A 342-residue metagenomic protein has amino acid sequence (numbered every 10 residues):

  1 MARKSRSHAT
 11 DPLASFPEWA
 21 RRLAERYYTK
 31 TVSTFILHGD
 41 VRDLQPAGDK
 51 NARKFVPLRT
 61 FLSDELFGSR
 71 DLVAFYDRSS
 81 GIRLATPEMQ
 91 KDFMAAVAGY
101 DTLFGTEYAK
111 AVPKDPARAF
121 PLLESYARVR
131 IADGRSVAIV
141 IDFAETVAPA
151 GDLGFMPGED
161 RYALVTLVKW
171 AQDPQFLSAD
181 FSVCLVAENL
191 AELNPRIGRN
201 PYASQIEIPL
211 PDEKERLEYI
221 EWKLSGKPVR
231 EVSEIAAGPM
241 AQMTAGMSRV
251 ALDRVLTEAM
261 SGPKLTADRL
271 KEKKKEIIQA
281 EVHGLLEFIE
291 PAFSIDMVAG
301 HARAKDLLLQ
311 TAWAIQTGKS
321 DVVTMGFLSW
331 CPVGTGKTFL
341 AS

Functional and structural regions predicted by a protein language model:
M1-G158: Extended, compositionally biased accessory segments flanking or bridging domains
M1-H38, Y76-Y100, C184, I197-S342: AAA+ P-loop ATPase motor domain of ring mechanoenzymes
D43, A191-E192, E213: Surface-exposed, flexible loop/turn segments at secondary-structure boundaries
E124-I131, M156-E159, V168-Q172, E221-L224 (+2 more regions): Signal for well-folded cores of large energy- and translation-related assemblies
A144, E188-N189, P211: Short, ordered loop/turn segments at secondary-structure junctions
A150-G151, N194-R196: Short glycine-/acidic-enriched loop or helix-start segments at secondary-structure transitions that form or flank
D160-P195: Sensor-1/coupling segment of RecA-like P-loop NTPase cores
